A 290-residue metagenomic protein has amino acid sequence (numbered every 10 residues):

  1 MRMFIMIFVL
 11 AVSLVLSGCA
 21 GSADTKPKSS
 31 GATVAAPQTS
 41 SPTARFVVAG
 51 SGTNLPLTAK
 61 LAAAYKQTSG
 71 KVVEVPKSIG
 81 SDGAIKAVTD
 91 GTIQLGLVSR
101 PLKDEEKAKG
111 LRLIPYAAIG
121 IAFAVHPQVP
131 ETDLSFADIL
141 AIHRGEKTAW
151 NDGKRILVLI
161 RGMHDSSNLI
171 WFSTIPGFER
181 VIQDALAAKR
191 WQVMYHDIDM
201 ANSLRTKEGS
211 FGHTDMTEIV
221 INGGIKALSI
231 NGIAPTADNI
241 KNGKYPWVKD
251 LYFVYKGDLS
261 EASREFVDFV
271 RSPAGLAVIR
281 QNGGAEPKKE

Functional and structural regions predicted by a protein language model:
F4-M6, L55: Generic alpha-helix initiation/capping and coil-helix boundary signal
M6-S17: Bacterial N-terminal signal peptides
C19-D82, K86-A117, A124-E290: Exported/periplasmic ABC-transporter solute-binding proteins
